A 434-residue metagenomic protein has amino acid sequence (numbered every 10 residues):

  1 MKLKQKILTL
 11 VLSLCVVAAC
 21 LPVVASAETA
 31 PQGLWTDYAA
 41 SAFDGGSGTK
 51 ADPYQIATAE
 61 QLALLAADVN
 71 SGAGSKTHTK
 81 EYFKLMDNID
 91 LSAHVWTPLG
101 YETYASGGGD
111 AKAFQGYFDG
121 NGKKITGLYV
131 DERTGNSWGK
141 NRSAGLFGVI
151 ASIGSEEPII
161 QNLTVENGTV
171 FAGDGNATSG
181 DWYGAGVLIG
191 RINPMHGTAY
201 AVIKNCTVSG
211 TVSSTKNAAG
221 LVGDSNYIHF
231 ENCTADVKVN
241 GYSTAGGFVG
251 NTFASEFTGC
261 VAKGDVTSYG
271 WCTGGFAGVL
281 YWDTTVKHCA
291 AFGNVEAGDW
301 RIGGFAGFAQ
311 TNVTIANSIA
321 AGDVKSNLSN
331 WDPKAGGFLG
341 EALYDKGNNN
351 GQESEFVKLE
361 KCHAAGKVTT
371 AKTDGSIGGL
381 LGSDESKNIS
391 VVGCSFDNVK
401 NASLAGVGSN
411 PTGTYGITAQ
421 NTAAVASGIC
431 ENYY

Functional and structural regions predicted by a protein language model:
M1-V11: Bacterial N-terminal signal peptides that target proteins for export
V11, C15-V17: Residues within alpha-helical transmembrane segments of multi-pass membrane proteins, especially transporters, ion
V17-S26: C-terminal segment of classical bacterial N-terminal signal peptides
E28-Y434: Surface-exposed repetitive/solenoidal architectures
